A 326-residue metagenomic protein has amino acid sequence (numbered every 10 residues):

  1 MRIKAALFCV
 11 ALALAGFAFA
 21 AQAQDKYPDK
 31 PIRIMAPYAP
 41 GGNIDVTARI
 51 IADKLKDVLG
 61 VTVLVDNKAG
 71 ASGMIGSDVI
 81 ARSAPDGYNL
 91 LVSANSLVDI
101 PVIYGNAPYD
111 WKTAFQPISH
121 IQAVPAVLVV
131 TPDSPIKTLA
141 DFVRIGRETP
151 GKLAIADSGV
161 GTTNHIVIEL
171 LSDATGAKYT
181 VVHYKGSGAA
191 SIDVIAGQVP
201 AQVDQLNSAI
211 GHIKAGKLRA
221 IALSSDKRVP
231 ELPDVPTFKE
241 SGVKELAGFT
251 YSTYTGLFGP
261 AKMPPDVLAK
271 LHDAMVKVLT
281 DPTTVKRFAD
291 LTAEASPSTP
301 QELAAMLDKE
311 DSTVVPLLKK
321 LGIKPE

Functional and structural regions predicted by a protein language model:
M1-V10: Bacterial N-terminal signal peptides that target proteins for export
C9-F17: Bacterial N-terminal signal peptides
F17-A23: Sec/Tat signal peptide C-region and signal peptidase I cleavage site
A23-T113, K152, G176-Q205, H212 (+2 more regions): N-terminal (or domain-start) structured segment
D29-P31, K214, P265-E326: An extracytoplasmic/periplasmic, membrane-proximal ligand-sensing/linker region
R82-Y88, V102-A189, F238-E240, Y254-R287: Hinge/capping helix and adjacent helix->loop/strand transition within the periplasmic-binding protein
V92-L97, D157, V167, S187 (+3 more regions): Beta->alpha turn/N-cap motifs
A123, A209-T280, K309-S312: C-terminal lobe and pocket-closing loops of periplasmic/extracytoplasmic Venus-flytrap solute-binding proteins
